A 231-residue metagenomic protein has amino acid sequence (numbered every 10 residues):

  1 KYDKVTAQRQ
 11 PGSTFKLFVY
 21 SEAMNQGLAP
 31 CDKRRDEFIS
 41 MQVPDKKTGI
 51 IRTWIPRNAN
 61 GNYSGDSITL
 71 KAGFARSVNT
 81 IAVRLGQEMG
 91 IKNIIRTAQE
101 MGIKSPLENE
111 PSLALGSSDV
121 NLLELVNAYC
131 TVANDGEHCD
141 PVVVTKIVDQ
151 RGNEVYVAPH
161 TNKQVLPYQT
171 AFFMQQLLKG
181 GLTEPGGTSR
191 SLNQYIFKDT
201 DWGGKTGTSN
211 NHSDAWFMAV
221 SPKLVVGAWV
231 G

Functional and structural regions predicted by a protein language model:
K1-F18, C31-D36, S112: Short active-site loop at a secondary-structure junction that contains or immediately precedes the catalytic residue(s)
K1-K4, F15, A72, R76 (+1 more regions): A penicillin-recognizing enzyme superfamily signal
K1-T6, N79-I81, P106-L113, P159-H160: Glycine- and acidic
M24-D32, K104-P106, N134-C139: Secondary-structure transition/capping motifs at alpha-helix termini and the adjoining loop/turn into the next element
L28-I94, H138, D149-K179: Conserved catalytic neighborhood of penicillin-recognizing serine enzymes
D32, E37, P111-L113, V142-T145 (+1 more regions): Extracytoplasmic/periplasmic beta-strand context in beta-sandwich domains, especially the cupredoxin/COX2 CuA-binding
T48-N58, M89-N127, P141-V143: Mid-domain, small-residue-enriched loop/turn segments at the edges of structured enzyme/sensor domains
